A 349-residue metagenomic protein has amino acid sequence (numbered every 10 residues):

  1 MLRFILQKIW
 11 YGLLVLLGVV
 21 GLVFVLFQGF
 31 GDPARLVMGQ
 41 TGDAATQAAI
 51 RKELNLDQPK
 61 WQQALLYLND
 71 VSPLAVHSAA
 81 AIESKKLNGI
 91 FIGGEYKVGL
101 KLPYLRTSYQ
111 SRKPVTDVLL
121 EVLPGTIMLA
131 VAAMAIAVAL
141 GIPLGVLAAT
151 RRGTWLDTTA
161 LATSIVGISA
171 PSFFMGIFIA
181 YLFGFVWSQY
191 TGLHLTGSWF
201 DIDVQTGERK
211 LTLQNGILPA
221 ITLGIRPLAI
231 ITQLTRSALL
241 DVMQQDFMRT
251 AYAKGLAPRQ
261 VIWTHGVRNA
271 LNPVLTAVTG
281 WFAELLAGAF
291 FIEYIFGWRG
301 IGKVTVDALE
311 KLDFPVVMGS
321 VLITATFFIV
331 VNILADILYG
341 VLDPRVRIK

Functional and structural regions predicted by a protein language model:
M1-P59, T116-E121, V138-A139, L147 (+2 more regions): N-terminal signal-anchor/first transmembrane alpha helix
L2-R3, L123-M128, A132-L156, S172 (+1 more regions): Alpha-helical transmembrane segments of integral membrane proteins, especially multi-pass inner/plasma-membrane
R3, Q7, G39, A49-K52 (+8 more regions): Short amphipathic alpha-helical coupling elements at transmembrane boundaries
Y11, V19, I136-A137, S164 (+3 more regions): Transmembrane alpha-helical core residues of multi-pass small-molecule transporters, especially secondary transporters
L16-S72, V76-L87, F183, W187-L211: Hydrophobic alpha-helical transmembrane segments of membrane transport/permease proteins and related membrane-embedded
L17, G21, I165-F183, G280-W281: Hydrophobic alpha-helical membrane-insertion segments
G18, L22, L26, L140 (+6 more regions): Alpha-helical membrane-inserting segments
Q58-V138: An internal, D/E-rich "acidic patch" concept
